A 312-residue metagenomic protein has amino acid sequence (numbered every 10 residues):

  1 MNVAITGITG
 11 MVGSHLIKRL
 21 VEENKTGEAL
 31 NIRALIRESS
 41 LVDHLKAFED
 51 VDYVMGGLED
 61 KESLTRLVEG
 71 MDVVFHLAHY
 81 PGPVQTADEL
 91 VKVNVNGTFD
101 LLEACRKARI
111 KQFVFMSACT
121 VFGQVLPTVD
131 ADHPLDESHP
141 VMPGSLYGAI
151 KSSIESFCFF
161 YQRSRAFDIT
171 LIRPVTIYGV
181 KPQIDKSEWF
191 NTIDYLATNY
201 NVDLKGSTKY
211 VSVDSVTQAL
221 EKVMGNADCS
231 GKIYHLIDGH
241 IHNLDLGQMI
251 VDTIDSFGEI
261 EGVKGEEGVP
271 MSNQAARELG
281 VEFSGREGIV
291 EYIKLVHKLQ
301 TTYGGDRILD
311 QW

Functional and structural regions predicted by a protein language model:
M1-T26: N-terminal Rossmann NAD(P)H-binding glycine-rich loop of SDR-like oxidoreductase domains
D50-V51, M55-V93, A104: NAD(P)H-binding glycine-rich loop region in Rossmannoid oxidoreductase-like domains and their noncatalytic homologs
E59, E89-D100, V141, S145 (+2 more regions): Glycine-rich NAD(P)-binding loop of the Rossmann-fold in SDR/ketoreductase-type enzymes
D100-L146: Conserved Rossmann-fold NAD(P)-dependent oxidoreductase catalytic core, especially the SDR/UDP-sugar
M142-T170: Active-site Tyr-X1-5-Lys
F159-T208, V213: NAD(P)-dependent short-chain dehydrogenase/reductase
S207, A219-G268, S272, G304-Q311: Mid/C-terminal beta-alpha module of Rossmann-like enzyme folds, strongest in SDR-family dehydrogenases/epimerases
R286-W312: Amphipathic terminal alpha-helices
